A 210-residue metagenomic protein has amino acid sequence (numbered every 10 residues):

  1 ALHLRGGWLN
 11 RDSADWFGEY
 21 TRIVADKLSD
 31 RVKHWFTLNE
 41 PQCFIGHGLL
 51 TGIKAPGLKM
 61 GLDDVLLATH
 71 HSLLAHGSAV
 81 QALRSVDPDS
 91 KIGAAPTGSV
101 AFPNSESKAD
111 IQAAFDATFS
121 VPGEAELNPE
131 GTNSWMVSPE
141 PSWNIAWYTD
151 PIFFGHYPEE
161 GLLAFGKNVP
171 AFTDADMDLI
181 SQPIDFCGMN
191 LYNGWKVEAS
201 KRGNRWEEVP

Functional and structural regions predicted by a protein language model:
A1-P210: Active-site region of glycoside hydrolase catalytic domains
